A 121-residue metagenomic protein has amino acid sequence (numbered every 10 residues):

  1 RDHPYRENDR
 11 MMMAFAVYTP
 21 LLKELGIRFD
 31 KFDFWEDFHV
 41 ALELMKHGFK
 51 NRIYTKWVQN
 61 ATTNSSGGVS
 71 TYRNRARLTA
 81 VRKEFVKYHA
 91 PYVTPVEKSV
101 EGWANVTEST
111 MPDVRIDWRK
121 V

Functional and structural regions predicted by a protein language model:
R1-F38: Conserved catalytic core of nucleotide-sugar-dependent glycosyltransferases
D30-F34, F38-V121: C-terminal catalytic/acceptor-binding lobe
